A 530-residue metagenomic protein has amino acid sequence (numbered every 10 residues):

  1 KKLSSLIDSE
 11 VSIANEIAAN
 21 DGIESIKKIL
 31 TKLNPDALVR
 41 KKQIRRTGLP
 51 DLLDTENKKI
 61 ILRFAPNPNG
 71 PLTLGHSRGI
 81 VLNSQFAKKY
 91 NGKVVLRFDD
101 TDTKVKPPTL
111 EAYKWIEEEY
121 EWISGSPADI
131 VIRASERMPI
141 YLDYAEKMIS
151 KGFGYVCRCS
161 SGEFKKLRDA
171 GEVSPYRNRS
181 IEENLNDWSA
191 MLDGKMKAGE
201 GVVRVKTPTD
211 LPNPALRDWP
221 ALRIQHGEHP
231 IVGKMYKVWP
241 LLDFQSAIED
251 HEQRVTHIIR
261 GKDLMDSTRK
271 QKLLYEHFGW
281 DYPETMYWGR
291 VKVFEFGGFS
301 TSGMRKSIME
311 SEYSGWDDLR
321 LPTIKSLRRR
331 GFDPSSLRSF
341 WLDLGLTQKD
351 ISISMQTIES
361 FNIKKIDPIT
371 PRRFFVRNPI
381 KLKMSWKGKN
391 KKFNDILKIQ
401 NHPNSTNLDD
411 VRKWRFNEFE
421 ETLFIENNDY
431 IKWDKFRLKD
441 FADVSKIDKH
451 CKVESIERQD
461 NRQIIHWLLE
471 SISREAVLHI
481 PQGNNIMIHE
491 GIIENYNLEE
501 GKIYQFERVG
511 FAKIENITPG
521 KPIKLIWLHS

Functional and structural regions predicted by a protein language model:
K1-Y176, D263-T285, R290-T301, S307-I308: N-terminal Rossmann-like or analogous alpha/beta NTP/dinucleotide-binding catalytic cores that position adenine
N57, K391-S530: C-terminal accessory/binding modules appended to enzymatic or scaffolding proteins
L62-G70, V95-D102, H251-I259, D318-I324 (+1 more regions): Glycine- and acidic
T73, N83, M148, D250 (+3 more regions): Residue-level signal for inorganic ion chemistry
L110, I351-S352: Extended, well-ordered alpha-helical scaffold/bundle regions in very large, multi-domain proteins
K147, K151-R305, E310-E312, T323 (+1 more regions): Active-site cores that bind ATP or allylic diphosphates and position pyrophosphate for catalysis
L222, S336, F340-L344, K349: Long hydrophobic segments that form regular secondary structure
G297-F299, I324-S336: Core structural elements
